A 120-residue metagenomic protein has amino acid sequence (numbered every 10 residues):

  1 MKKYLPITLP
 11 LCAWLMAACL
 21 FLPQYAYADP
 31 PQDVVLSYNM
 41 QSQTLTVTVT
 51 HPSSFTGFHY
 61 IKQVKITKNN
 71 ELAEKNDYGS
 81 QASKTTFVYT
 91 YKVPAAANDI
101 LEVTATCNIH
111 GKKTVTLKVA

Functional and structural regions predicted by a protein language model:
F21-A28: Sec/Tat signal peptide C-region and signal peptidase I cleavage site
Q41-L45: Structural beta-strand segments of beta-rich domains
T46-S53, T90: Short edge beta-strand/loop segments characteristic of extracellular beta-sandwich folds
S53-H59: A short beta-turn/strand-edge loop motif at beta-sheet boundaries
E71-A82, K118-V119: Solvent-exposed serine/threonine-rich low-complexity stretches and specific carbohydrate-binding patches
A82-T90: Aromatic sugar-binding surface patches on proteins that engage polysaccharides or sugar-phosphate polymers
K92-D99: Surface-exposed, short loops/turns at beta-strand junctions within beta-sandwich domains
T106-V115: Short acidic/polar inter-strand loop motif in beta-rich domains
